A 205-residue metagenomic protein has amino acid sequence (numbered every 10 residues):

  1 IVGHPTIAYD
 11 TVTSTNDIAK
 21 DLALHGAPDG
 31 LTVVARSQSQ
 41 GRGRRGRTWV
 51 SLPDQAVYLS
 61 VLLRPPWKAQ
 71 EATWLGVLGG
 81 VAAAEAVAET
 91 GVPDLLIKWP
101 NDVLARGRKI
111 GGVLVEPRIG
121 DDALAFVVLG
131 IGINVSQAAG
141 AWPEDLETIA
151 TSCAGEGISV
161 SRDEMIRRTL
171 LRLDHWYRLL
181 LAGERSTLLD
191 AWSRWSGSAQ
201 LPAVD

Functional and structural regions predicted by a protein language model:
I1-E89: N-terminal lobe of the biotin/lipoate ligase/transferase fold
I7-A8, I97, V115: Hydrophobic/anchoring residues in structured secondary elements
A69, T73, V77-D94, A105-D205: Long, positively charged amphipathic alpha-helical accessory segments at protein N-termini or as interdomain linkers
